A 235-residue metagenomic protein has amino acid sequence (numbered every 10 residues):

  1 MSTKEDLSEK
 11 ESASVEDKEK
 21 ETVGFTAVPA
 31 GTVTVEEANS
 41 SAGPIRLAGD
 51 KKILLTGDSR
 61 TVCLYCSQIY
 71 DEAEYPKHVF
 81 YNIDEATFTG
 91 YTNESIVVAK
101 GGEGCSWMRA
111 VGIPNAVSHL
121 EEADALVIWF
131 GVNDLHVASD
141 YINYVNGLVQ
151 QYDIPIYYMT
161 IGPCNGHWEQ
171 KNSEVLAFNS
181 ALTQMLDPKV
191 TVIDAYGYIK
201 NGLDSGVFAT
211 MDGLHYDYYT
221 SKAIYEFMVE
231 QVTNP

Functional and structural regions predicted by a protein language model:
M1-T56, R60-C66, L120: N-terminal secretory targeting modules
D50-D140, H167, S173: Conserved SGNH/GDSL esterase-like catalytic core that processes O-acyl groups on lipids and polysaccharides
I53, I156-Y158, V192: Hydrophobic/aromatic residues located in beta-strands of well-ordered beta-sheets within soluble catalytic
L55, V111-N115, A125, D140-G147 (+6 more regions): Extracytoplasmic/secreted proteins, especially bacterial periplasmic and envelope-associated proteins
R60, N133, G162, Y198-I199: Catalytic metal-binding/acid-base residues of hydrolase active sites
N82-I83, V98-G101, M159, I193-Y198: Conserved beta-strand termini and adjacent loop/short-helix elements that scaffold enzyme active sites in alpha/beta
V132-N133, V149-L176: Active-site segments of SGNH/GDSL-like serine hydrolases that catalyze O-acetyl group transfer/hydrolysis on lipids
G166-P235: Catalytic His-Asp segment of secreted/periplasmic serine-dependent ester chemistry enzymes
